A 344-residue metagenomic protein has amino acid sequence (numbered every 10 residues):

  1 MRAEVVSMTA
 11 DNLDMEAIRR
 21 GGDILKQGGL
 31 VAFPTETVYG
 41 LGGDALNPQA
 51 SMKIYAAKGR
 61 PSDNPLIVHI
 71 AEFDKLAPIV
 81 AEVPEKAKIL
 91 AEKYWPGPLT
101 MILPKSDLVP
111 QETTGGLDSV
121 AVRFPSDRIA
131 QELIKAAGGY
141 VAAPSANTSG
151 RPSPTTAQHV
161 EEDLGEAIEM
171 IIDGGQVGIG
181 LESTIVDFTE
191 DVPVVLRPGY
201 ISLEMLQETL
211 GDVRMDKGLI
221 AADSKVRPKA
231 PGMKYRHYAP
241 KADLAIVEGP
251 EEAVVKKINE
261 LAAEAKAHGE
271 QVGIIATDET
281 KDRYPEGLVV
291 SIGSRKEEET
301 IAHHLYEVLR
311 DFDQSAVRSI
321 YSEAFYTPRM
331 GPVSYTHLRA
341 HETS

Functional and structural regions predicted by a protein language model:
M1-R339: Active-site-adjacent structural elements in enzyme catalytic cores
A340-S344: A short, hydrophobic C-terminal helix/tail in secreted or cell-surface proteins
